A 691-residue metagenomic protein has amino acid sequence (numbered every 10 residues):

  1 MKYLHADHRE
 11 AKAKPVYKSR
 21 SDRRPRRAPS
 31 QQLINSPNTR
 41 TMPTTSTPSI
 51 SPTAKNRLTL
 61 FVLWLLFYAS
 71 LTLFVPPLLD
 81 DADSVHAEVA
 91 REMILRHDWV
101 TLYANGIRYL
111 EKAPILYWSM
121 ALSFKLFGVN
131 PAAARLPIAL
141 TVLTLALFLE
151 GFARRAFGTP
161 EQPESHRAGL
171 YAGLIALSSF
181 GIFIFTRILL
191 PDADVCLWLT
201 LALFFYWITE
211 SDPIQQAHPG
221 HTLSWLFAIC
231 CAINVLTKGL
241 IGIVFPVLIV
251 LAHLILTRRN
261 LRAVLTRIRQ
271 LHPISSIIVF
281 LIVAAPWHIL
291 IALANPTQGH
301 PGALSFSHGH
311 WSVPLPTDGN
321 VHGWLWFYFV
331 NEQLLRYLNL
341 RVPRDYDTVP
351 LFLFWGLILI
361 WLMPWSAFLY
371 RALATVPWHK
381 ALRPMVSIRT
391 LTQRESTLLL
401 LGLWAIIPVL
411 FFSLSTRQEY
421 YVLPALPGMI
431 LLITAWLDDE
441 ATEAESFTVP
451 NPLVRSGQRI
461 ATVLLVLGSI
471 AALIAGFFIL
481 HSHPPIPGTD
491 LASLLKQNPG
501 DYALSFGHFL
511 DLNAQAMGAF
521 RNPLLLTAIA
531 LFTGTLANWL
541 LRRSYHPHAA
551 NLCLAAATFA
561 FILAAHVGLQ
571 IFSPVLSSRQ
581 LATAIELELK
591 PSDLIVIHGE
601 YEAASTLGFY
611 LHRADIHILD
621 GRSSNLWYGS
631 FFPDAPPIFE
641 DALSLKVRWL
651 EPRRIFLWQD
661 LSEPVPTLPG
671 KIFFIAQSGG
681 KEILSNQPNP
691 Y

Functional and structural regions predicted by a protein language model:
M1, A11, S19-R26, A153: Intrinsic, low-complexity polybasic segments
K2-H8, A13-K14, Y628: Extreme N-terminal basic, low-complexity initiation segments that serve as generic localization/processing leaders
Y3, Y17, N35, R40-N451 (+3 more regions): Membrane-integral, polyisoprenol-dependent glycosyltransferases of the GT-C/oligosaccharyltransferase superfamily
L4, H8-R9, R23, Q31 (+1 more regions): Short hydrophobic targeting helices and cationic amphipathic motifs that mediate membrane/organellar targeting
D7-K12, D22-R24, T72, A90: Compositionally biased, intrinsically disordered low-complexity regions
K14, R27-Q32: Intrinsically disordered, low-complexity segments enriched in serine/threonine/proline/glycine and often basic
P43-P48, K55, W225, I229 (+1 more regions): Membrane-embedded architecture of ER/inner-membrane glycosylation machinery
